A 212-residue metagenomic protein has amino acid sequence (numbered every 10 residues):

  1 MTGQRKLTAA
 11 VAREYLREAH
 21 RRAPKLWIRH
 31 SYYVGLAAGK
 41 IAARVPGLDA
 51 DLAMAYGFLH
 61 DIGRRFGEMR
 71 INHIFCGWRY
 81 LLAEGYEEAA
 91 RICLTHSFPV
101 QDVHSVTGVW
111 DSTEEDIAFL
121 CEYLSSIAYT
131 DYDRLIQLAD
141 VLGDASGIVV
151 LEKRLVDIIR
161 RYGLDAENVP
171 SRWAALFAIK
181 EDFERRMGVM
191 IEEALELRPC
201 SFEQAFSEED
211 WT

Functional and structural regions predicted by a protein language model:
M1-I74, Y80: Acidic/His-rich, divalent-metal-binding segments that scaffold phosphate/diphosphate chemistry
T8, A12, D131-R134, L151 (+3 more regions): Alpha-helical structural motif
A10, D102-I117, D144-G147, M187-F206: A broadly tuned preference for mixed-charge, low-complexity surface segments
A37-K40, V141, D182: Alpha-helical scaffold segments in carbohydrate-active enzymes
A42-V45, I159, G163, K180 (+1 more regions): Structural signal for hydrophobic packing residues in well-ordered secondary-structure cores of soluble enzyme domains
R44-I158: Divalent metal-dependent catalytic cores for phosphoryl transfer on phosphate-bearing substrates
D165-T212: Charged phosphate-binding loop/patch that engages nucleotide di/tri-phosphates or the phosphate backbone of nucleic
